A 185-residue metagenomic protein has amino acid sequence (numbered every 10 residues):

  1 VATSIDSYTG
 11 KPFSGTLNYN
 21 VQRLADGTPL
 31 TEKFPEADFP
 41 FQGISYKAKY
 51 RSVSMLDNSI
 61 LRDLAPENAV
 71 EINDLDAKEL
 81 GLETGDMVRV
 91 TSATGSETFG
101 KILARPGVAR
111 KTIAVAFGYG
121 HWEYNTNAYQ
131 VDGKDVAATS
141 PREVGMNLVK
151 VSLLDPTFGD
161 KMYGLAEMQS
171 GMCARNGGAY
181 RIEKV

Functional and structural regions predicted by a protein language model:
V1-I60: Long, low-complexity segments enriched in small/aliphatic residues
I5, S54-E71, L75-V185: Long, contiguous, secondary-structure-rich segments that constitute the structural scaffold of globular domains
